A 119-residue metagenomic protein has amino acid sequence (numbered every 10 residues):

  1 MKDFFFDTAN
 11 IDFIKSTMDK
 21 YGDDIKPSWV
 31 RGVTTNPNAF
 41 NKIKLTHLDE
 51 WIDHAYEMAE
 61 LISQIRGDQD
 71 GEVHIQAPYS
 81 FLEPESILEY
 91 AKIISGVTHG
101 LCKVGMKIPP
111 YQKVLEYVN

Functional and structural regions predicted by a protein language model:
K2-Y21, P27-R31, T35-N119: Active-site beta->alpha loop and helix N-cap motifs at the rims of alpha/beta catalytic domains
